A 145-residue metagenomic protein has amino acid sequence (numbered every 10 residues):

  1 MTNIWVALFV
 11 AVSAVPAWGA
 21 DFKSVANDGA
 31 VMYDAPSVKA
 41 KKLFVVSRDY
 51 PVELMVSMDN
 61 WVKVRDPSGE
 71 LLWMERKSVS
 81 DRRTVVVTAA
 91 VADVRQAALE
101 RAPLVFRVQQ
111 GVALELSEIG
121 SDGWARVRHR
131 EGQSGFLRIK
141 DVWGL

Functional and structural regions predicted by a protein language model:
M1-V10: Sec-dependent signal peptide recognition, specifically the positively charged N-region followed immediately by
A11-P16: N-terminal signal peptide c-region/cleavage motif recognized by signal peptidases
A17-D34, K42-Y50, M55-Q133, L137-L145: SH3-family beta-barrel domains
